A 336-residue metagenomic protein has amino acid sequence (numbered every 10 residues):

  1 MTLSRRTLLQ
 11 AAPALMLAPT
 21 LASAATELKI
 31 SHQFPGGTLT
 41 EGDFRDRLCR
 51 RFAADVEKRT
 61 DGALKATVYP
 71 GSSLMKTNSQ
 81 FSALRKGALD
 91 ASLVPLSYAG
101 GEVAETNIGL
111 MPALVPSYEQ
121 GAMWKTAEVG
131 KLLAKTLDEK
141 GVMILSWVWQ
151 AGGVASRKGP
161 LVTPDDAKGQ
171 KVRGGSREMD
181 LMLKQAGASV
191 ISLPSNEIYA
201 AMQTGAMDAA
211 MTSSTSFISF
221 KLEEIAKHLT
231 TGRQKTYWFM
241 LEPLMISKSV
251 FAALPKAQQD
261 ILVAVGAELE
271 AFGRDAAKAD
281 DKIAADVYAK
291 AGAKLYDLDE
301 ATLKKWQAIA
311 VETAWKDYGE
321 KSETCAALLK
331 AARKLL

Functional and structural regions predicted by a protein language model:
T2-L3, L9-P13, A25-Q120, L137-L336: N-terminal secretory/targeting leader peptides
M123-K140: Hinge/lid segment of periplasmic solute-binding proteins
